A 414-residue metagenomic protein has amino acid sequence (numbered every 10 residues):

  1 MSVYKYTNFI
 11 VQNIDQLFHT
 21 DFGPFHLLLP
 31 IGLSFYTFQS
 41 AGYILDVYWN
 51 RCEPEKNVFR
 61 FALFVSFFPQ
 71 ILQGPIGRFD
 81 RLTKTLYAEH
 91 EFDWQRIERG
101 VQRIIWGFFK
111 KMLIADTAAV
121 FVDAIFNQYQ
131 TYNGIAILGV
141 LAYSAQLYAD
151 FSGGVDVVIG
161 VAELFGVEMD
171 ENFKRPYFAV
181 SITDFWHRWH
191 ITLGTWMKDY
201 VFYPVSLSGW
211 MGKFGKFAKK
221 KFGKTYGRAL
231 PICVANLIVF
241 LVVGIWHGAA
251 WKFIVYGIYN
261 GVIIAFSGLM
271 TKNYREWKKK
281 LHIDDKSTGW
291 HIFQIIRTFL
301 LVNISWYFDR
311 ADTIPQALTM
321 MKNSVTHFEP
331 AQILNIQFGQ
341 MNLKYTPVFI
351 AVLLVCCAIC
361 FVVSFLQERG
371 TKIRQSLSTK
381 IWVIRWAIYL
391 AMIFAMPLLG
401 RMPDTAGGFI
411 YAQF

Functional and structural regions predicted by a protein language model:
M1-V363, Q367-Q413: Membrane-embedded transmembrane alpha-helical bundles that form the catalytic cores of multi-pass lipid-modifying
